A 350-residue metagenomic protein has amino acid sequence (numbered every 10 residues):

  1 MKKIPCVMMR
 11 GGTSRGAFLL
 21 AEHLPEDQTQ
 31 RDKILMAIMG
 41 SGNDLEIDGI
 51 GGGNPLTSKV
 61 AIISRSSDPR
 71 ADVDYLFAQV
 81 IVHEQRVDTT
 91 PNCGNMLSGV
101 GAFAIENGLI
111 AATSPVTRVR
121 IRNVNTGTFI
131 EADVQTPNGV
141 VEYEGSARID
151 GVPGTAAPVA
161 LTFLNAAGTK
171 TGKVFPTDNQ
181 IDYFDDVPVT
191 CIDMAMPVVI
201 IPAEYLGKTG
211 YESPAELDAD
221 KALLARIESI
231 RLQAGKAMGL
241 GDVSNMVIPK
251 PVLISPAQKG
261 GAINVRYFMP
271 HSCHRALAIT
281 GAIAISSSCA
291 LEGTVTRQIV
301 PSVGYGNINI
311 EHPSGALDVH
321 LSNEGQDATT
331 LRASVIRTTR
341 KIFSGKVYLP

Functional and structural regions predicted by a protein language model:
M1-P350: A glycine-rich beta-to-alpha transition motif near the start of alpha/beta enzyme domains, typified by
